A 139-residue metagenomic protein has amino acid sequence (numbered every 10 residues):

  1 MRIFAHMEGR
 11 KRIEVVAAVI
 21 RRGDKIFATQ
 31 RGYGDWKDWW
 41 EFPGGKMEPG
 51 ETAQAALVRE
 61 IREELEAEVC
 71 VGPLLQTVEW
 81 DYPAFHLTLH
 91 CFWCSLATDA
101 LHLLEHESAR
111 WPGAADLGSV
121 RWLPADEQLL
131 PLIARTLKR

Functional and structural regions predicted by a protein language model:
R2-I26, K46: Conserved N-terminal beta-strand and adjoining loop/helix that marks the start of the Nudix/MutT-like hydrolase domain
E8-R10, A134-R139: Generic C-terminal helix-cap and adjacent flexible tail
E14-V16, D24, L87-H90, E107: Change "...and in nucleic-acid phosphodiester-cleaving endonucleases..." to "...and in nucleic-acid processing enzymes
R22-E63, A67: Conserved Nudix-box catalytic region and its N-terminal flanking loop in Nudix hydrolases and closely related
G23-K25, G32, S95-A100, A114-D116 (+1 more regions): Short loop segments at secondary-structure junctions
E68, V78-L101, R110, I133: Active-site-adjacent beta-strand/loop module that shapes the phosphate/pyrophosphate-binding cleft
P73-T77: Conserved S-adenosyl-L-methionine
W93, H102-I133: NUDIX/MutT-family hydrolases
